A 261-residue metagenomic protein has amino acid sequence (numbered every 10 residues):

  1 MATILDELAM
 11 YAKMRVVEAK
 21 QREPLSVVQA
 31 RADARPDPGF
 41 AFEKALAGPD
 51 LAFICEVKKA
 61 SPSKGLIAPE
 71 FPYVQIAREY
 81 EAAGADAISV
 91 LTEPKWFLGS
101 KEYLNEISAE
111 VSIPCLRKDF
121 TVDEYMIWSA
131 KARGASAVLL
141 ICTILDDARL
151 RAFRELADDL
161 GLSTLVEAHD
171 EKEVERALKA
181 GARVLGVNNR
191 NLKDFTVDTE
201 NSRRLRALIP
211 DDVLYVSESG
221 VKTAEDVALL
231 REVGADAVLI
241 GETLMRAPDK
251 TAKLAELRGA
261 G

Functional and structural regions predicted by a protein language model:
A2-A68: An N-cap/entry alpha-helix motif that binds or orients negatively charged groups
L8, C55, Y80, I88 (+5 more regions): Conserved, mostly hydrophobic/aromatic
Y11, K58-A60, E93, F120-T121 (+5 more regions): Active-site beta-loop-alpha junctions enriched in small/polar residues
V57, K64-L165, E171-R176, S202-L205: N-terminal active-site wall of soluble small-molecule enzyme domains
V122-R133, D170-A180, S217, V221-I240 (+1 more regions): Catalytic cores of alpha/beta
S129-R149, G186-F195, V233-K253: Glycine-rich phosphate-binding active-site loops on the catalytic face of alpha/beta enzymes
V184-I240: Catalytic-face loop-and-helix region of soluble metabolic enzyme cores
R204-L208, R231, R246-G261: C-terminal helical cap(s) of enzyme catalytic domains, especially alpha/beta-barrels
